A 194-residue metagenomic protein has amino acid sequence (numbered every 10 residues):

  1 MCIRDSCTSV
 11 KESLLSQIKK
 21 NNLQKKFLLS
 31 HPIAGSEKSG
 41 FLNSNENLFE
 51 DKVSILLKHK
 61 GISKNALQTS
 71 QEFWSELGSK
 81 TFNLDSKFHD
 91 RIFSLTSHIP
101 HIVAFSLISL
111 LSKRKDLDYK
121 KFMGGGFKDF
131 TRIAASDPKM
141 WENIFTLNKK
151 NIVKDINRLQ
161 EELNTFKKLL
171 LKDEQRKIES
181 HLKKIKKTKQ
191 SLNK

Functional and structural regions predicted by a protein language model:
R4-L42: Rossmann-like NAD(P)(H) cofactor-binding subdomain of soluble oxidoreductases
S9-K11, I33-G35, G61, F88 (+3 more regions): Glycine-rich beta-alpha junction loops
L42-L48, E142-N143: Short, flexible, solvent-exposed loop/turn segments with mixed acidic/basic and small polar residues
E46-R132: Internal alpha-helical scaffold of NAD(P)-dependent oxidoreductase catalytic cores
D118-I185: Interdomain hinge/lid region at the active-site interface of Rossmann-like NAD(P)-dependent oxidoreductases
Q190-K194: Long, positively charged, glycine-interspersed low-complexity recognition regions
